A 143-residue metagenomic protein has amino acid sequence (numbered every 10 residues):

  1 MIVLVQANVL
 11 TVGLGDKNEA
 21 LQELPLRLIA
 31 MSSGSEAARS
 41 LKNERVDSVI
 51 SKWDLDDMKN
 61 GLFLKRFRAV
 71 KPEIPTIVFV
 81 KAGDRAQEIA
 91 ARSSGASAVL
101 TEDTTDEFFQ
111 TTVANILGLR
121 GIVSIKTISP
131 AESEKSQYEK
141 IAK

Functional and structural regions predicted by a protein language model:
T11-S32, E36: Two-component/phosphorelay signaling modules centered on CheY-like receiver
S32-S48, D56: Acidic, metal-coordinating helix/loop segments flanking the phosphotransfer/catalytic sites of two-component signaling
K42-E44, F67-E73, S94: Conserved phosphotransfer cores of two-component systems
D47-V70, D84: Conserved phosphotransfer microenvironments
V49, T76, V99-L100: Two-component signal transduction core modules
L62, V80-V99: Alpha4 helix (beta4-alpha4-beta5 surface) of REC/receiver domains from two-component response regulators
A86, T104-V113: C-terminal output helix
R120-K143: CheY-like receiver
